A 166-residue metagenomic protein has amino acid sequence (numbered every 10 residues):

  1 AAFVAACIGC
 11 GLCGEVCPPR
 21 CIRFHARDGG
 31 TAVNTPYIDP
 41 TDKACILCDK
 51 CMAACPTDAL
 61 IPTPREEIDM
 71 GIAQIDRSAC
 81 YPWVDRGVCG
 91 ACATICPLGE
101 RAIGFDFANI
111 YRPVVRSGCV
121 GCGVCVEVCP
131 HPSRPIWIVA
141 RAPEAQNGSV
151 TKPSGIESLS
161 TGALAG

Functional and structural regions predicted by a protein language model:
A1-V16, F24-R27, A32, Q146-N147 (+1 more regions): C-terminal segment of N-terminal export signals and the immediately downstream linker at the start of the mature
A2-F3, P36-T41: N-terminal post-signal-peptidase region of extra-cytosolic proteins
L12-G29, D49-I68, G90-A108, V124-R141: Iron-sulfur cluster-binding cysteine motifs and their immediate structural context in ferredoxin-like electron-transfer
G29-T31, I38, A108-P113: Short linker/helix segments within small regulatory modules
P40-A54, R77-A93, R116, G121-I136 (+1 more regions): Short Fe-S-cluster ligation motifs
I61-Y81: Histidine/lysine/aspartate-rich catalytic loop segments that bind and position anionic ligands
Q74-I75, G104, V114: Conserved beta-strand segments that form the floor/walls of ligand-binding pockets within enzyme and binding domains
A140-R141, A145-G148: Short alpha-helical boundary/capping segments at helix-coil junctions
